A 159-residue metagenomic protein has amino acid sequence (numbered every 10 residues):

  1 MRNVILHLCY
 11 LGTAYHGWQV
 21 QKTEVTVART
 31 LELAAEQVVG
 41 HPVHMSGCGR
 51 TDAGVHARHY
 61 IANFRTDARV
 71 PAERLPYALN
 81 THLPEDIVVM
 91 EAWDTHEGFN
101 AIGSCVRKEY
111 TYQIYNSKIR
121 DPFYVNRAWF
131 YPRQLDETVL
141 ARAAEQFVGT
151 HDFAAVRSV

Functional and structural regions predicted by a protein language model:
M1-V159: Structured-RNA-binding interfaces characteristic of tRNA pseudouridine synthases
